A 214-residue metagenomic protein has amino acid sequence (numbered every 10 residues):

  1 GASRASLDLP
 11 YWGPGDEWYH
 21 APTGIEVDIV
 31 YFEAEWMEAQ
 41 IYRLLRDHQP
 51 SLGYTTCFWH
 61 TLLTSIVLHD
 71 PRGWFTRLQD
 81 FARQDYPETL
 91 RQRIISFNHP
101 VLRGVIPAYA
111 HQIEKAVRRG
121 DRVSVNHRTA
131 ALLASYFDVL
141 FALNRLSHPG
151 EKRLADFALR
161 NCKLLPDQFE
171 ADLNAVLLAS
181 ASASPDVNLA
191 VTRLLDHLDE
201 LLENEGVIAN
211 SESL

Functional and structural regions predicted by a protein language model:
G1-A2, L132: Extended hydrophobic/aromatic-rich secondary-structure runs
S3-V117: Conserved NTP/Mg2+-binding pocket subregion across the NTase superfamily
G73-L214: Conserved nucleotidyltransferase catalytic core and NTase-mimicking acidic/glycine-rich helix/loop elements in nucleic
